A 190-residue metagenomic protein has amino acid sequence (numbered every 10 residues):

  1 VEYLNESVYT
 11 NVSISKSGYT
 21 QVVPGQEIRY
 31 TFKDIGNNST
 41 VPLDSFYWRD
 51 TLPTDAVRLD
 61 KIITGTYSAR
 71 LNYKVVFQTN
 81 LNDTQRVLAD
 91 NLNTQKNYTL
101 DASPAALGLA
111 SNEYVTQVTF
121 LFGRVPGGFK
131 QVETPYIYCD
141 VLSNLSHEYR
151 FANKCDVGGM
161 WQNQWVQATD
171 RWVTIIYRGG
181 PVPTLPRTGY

Functional and structural regions predicted by a protein language model:
V1, F32, N37, N93 (+2 more regions): Low-complexity, intrinsically disordered segments enriched in Ser/Thr together with acidic residues
V1-S15, S143-G189: Extracellular/luminal low-complexity Ser/Thr/Pro-rich, glycosylation-prone repeat/linker regions
N5, N11, N37-N38, N82 (+1 more regions): N-linked glycosylation sites
V12, T20-V23, V57-R58: Compact beta-rich and alpha/beta scaffold cores in large eukaryotic transport/transcription complexes and associated
T20-L52: Short beta-strand elements of extracellular/lumenal beta-sandwich folds
V22, V125, L185-P186: Hydrophobic beta-strand core residues of beta-sandwich domains
Y47-Q117: A surface/secretory-pathway sequence property marking extracellular, secreted, or lumenal proteins enriched
Q78, T134, V166-D170: Short Trp-Ser/Thr-centered turn/loop motifs at beta-strand boundaries
